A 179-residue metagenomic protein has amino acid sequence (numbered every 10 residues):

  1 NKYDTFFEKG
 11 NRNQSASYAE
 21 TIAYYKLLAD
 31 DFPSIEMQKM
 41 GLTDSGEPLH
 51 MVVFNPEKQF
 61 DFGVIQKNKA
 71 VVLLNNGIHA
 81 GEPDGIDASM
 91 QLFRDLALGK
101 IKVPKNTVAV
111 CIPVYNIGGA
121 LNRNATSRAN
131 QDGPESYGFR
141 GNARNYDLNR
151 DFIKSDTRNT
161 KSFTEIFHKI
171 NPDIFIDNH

Functional and structural regions predicted by a protein language model:
N1-N13, L74-N76: Acidic/histidine-rich, surface-exposed loop or edge segments in extracytoplasmic proteins
K2, F62, P134-E135: Hydrophobic alpha-helical segments, principally membrane-spanning helices and signal/leader peptides
D4-T5, Q38, Y146, R150: Flexible, active-site-adjacent loop/turn segments at secondary-structure boundaries
E20, Y24, N159-S162: Well-ordered alpha-helical segments embedded in enzymatic catalytic cores
T21-V72: Soluble metallo-hydrolase cores and metallopeptidase-like ectodomains found primarily in the secretory/periplasmic
Q66-N75, P83-H179: Active-site/substrate-binding loop(s) of hydrolase catalytic cores
H79: Conserved phosphate/anionic-ligand binding catalytic regions in large, soluble enzymes, centered on
